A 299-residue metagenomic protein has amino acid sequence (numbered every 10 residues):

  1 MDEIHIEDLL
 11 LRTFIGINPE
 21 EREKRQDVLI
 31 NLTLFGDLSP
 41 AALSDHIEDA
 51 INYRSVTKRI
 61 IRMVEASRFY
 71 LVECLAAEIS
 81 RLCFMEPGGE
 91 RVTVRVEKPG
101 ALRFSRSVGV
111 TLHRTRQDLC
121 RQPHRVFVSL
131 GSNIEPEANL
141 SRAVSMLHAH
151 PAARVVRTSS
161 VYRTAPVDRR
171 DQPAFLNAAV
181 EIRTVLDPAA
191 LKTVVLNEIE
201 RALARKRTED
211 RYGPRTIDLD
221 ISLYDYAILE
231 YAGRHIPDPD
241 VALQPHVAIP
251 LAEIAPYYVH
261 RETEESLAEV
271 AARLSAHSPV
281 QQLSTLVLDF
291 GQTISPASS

Functional and structural regions predicted by a protein language model:
M1-H124: N-terminal, polar/charged subdomain of small-to-medium soluble alpha/beta proteins
E20, A101-S105, P166-D171, G213: Acidic pyrophosphate-coordinating catalytic loop
Q26-I30, R106-V110, L176-A178, I217-L219 (+1 more regions): Change "...and in nucleic-acid phosphodiester-cleaving endonucleases..." to "...and in nucleic-acid processing enzymes
L32, I79, N133, T158 (+2 more regions): Residue-level signal for inorganic ion chemistry
D37-L38, A42, D118-P123, V167-A174 (+2 more regions): Flexible, gly/pro- and Lys/Arg-enriched active-site loops
R125-L130, I134-R211, D225-Y226: Nucleotide and nucleotide-moiety/phosphate-recognizing core
